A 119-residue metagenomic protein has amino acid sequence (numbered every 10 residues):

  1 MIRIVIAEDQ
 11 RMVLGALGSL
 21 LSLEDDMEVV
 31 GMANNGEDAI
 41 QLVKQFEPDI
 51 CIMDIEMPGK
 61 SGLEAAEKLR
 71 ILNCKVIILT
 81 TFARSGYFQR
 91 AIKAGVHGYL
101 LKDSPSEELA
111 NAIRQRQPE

Functional and structural regions predicted by a protein language model:
M32-I50: Acidic, metal-coordinating helix/loop segments flanking the phosphotransfer/catalytic sites of two-component signaling
N35-D38, P58-E64: Acidic catalytic/metal-coordinating carboxylates
Q41, L63-N73: Short amphipathic alpha-helix used as the core "switch/output" element in two-component signaling
D54: Active-site residues of response regulator receiver
F82-A83: Short, conserved "switch-loop" micro-motifs in signal-transduction and mechanochemical regulators
G86, S104-Q117: C-terminal output helix
